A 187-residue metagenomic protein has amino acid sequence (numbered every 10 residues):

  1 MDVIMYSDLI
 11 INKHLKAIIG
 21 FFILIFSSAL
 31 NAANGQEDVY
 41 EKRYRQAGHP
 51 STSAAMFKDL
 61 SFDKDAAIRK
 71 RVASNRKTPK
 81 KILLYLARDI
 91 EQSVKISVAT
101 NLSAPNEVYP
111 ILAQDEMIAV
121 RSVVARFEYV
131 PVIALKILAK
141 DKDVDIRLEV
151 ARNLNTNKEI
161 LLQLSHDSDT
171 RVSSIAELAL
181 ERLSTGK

Functional and structural regions predicted by a protein language model:
D2-V3: Acidic, Ala/Val/Gly-enriched low-complexity intrinsically disordered segments
S7-I18: Bacterial N-terminal signal peptides that target proteins for export
L9, A29-L30: Serine/proline-rich low-complexity intrinsically disordered segments, especially terminal tails, linkers
I19-S28: Bacterial N-terminal signal peptides
A33-K187: Alpha-helical scaffold segments
